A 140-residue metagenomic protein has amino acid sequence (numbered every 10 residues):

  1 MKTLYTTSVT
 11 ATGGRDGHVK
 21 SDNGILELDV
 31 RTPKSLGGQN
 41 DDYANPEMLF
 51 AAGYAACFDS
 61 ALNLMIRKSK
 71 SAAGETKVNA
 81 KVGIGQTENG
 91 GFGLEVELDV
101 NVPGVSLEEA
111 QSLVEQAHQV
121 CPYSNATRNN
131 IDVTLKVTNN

Functional and structural regions predicted by a protein language model:
M1-A52, D59-N140: Extended beta-strand/beta-hairpin segments
